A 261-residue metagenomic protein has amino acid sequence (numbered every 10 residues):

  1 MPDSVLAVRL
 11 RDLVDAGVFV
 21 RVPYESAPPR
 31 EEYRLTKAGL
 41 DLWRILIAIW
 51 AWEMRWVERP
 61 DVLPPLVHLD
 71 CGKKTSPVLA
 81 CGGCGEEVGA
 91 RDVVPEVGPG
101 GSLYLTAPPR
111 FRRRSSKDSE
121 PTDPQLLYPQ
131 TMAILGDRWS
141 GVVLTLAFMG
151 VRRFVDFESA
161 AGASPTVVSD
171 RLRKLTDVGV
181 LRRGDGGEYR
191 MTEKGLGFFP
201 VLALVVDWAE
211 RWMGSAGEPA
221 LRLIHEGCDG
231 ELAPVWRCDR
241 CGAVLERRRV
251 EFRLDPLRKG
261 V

Functional and structural regions predicted by a protein language model:
M1-P2, L126-A163: N-terminal helix-turn-helix DNA-binding core of bacterial DNA-binding proteins
M1-V14, G162-T176: Short amphipathic alpha-helical interaction segments
G17-V18, G179: Glycine-centered, phosphate/nucleic-acid-interacting loop/turn motifs that mediate DNA/RNA or nucleotide
R21, R183: Short beta-strand "wing" residues that participate in macromolecule-binding interfaces
E25-L46, G187-L204: Basic, amphipathic "hinge/linker" alpha-helix immediately C-terminal to the N-terminal HTH DNA-binding motif
D41-R59, G197, V201-S215, A220: Short, solvent-exposed amphipathic helices
M54-S119, G214-V261: C-terminal regulatory/oligomerization modules of transcriptional regulators
